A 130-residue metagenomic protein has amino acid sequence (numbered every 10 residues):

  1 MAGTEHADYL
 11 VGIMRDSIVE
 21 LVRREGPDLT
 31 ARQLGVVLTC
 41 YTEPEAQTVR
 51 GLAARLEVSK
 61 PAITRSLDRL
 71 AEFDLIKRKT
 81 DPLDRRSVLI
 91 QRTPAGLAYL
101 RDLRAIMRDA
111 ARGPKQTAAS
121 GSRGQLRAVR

Functional and structural regions predicted by a protein language model:
M1-D28, R127-R130: N-terminal leader segment of winged-helix/HTH proteins
V19-S59: N-terminal helix-turn-helix DNA-binding core of bacterial DNA-binding proteins
L21, R101-R130: Amphipathic alpha-helical dimerization/coiled-coil segments that flank or bridge DNA-binding/regulatory modules
A46-V88: Canonical helix-turn-helix DNA-binding module
P82-L103: Basic, amphipathic "hinge/linker" alpha-helix immediately C-terminal to the N-terminal HTH DNA-binding motif
